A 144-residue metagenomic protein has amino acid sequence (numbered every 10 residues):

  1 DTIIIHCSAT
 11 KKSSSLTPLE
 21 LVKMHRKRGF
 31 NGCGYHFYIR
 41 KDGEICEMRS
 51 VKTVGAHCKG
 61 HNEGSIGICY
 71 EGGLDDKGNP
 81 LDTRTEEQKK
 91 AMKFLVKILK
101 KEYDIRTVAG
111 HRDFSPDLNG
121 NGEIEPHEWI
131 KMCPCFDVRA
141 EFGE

Functional and structural regions predicted by a protein language model:
D1-I4, S8, K41-I45, S50 (+2 more regions): Basic/polar, cationic surfaces and motifs that engage anionic cell-wall and phosphate/carboxylate ligands
D1-T53: Short, conserved "active-site rim" segments that organize catalytic pockets and cofactor/ligand binding
A56-K59: Short, surface-exposed beta-strand/loop micro-motifs that present aromatic residues
